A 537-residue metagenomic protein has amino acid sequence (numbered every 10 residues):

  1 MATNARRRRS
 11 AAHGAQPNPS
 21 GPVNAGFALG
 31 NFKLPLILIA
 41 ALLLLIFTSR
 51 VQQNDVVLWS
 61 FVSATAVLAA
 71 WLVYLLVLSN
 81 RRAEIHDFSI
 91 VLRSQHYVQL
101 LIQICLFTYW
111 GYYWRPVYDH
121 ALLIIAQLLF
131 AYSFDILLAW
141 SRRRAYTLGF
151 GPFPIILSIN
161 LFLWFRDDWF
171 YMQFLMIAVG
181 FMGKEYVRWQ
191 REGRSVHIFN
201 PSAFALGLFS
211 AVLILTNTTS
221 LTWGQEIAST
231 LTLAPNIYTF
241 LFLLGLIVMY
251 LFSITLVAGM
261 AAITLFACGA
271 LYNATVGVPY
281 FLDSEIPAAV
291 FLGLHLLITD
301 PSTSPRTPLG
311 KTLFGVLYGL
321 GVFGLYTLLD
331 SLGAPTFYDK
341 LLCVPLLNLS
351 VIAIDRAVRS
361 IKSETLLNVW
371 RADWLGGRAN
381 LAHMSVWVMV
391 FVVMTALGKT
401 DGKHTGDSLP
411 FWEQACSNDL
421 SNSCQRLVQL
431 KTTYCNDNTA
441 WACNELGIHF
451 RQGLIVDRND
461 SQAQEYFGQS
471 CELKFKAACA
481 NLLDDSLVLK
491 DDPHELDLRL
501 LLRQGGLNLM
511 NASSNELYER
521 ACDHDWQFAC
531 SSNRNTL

Functional and structural regions predicted by a protein language model:
P17-W140: N-terminal signal-anchor module of multipass membrane proteins
L138-L231: Membrane-interface helix-loop-helix junctions at boundaries between adjacent transmembrane segments
A205-L206, L213-F266, A270-A274: Internal active-site segments that recognize and position negatively charged phosphoryl groups and nucleotide moieties
L375-D401: Internal/C-terminal transmembrane anchor helices
S417-N422, N436-D437, L454-R458, E472 (+3 more regions): Short coil/turn and helix-start
L430, E445-Q452, N481-V488, L500-Q504 (+2 more regions): Hydrophobic face of amphipathic alpha-helices that form TPR/SEL1-like repeat modules and related alpha-solenoid
